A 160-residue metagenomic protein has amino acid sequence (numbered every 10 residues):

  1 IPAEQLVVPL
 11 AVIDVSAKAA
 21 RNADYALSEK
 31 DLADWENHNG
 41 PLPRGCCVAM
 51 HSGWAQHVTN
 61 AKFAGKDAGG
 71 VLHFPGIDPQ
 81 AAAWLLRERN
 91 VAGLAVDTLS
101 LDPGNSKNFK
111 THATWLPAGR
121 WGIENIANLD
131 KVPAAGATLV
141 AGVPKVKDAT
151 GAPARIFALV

Functional and structural regions predicted by a protein language model:
I1-V160: Active-/binding-site microenvironments in catalytic and ligand-binding cores
